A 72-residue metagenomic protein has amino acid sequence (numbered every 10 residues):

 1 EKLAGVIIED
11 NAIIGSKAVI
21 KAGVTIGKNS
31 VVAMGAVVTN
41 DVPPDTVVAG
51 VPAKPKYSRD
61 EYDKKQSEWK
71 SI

Functional and structural regions predicted by a protein language model:
A4, E9-D10, G15-S16, K21-A22 (+5 more regions): Left-handed beta-helix
T46, V51-I72: Terminal amphipathic alpha-helical/low-complexity segments used for targeting or macromolecular assembly
